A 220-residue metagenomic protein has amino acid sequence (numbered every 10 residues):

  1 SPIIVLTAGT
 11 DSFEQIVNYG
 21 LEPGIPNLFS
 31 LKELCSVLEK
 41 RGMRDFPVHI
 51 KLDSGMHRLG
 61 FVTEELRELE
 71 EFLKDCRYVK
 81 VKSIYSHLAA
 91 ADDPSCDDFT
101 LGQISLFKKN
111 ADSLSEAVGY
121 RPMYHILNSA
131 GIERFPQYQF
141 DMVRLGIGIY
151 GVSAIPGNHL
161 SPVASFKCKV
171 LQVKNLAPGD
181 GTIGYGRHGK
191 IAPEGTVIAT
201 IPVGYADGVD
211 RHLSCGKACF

Functional and structural regions predicted by a protein language model:
S1, A8-D11, Q15, N27-E33 (+1 more regions): Active-site anion/phosphate-binding pocket segments in diverse small-molecule metabolic enzymes
S1-M123, Q139: Active-site-proximal beta-alpha core segment in soluble small-molecule metabolic enzymes
